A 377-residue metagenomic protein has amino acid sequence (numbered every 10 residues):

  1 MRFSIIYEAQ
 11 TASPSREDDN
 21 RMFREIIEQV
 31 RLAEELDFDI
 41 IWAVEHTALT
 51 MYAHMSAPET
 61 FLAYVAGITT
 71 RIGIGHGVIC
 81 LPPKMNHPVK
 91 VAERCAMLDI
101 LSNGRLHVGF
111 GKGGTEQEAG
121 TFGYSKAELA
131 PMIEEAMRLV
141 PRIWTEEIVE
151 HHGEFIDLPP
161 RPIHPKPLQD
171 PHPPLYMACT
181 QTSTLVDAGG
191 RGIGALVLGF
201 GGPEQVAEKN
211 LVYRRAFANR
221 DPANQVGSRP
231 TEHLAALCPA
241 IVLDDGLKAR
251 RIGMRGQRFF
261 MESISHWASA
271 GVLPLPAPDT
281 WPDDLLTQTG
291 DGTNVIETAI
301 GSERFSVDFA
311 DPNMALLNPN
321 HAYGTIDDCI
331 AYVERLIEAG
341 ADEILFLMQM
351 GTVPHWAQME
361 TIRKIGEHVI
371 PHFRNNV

Functional and structural regions predicted by a protein language model:
M1-F3, F38-I40, T69-I74, L101-H107 (+7 more regions): Short, well-ordered coil/turn segments that N-cap beta-strands
M1-I68, I72-H76, D170-P173: N-terminal beta1-alpha1-beta2 module of alpha/beta enzyme domains
R2-R21, P83-H151, F155, G192-E208 (+2 more regions): Flexible, glycine-rich active-site loops centered on histidine and acidic residues that chelate a metal or position
I5-Y7, A130-I163, E204-A341, N376-V377: An alpha-helical appendage that flanks or caps ligand/catalytic pockets
A9-F23, V78-V89, Q169-C179, A240-L243 (+1 more regions): Active-site mouth loops of central-metabolism enzymes
E34-E35, L62-R71, C95-R105, G189-G190 (+2 more regions): Acidic (Asp/Glu)-rich catalytic clusters
D37, E45, V65, L98 (+8 more regions): Conserved, mostly hydrophobic/aromatic
I40-F61, V65, C80-P82, G114 (+4 more regions): Glycine-rich, proline-tolerant flexible connector loops at the mouths of alpha/beta enzymes
